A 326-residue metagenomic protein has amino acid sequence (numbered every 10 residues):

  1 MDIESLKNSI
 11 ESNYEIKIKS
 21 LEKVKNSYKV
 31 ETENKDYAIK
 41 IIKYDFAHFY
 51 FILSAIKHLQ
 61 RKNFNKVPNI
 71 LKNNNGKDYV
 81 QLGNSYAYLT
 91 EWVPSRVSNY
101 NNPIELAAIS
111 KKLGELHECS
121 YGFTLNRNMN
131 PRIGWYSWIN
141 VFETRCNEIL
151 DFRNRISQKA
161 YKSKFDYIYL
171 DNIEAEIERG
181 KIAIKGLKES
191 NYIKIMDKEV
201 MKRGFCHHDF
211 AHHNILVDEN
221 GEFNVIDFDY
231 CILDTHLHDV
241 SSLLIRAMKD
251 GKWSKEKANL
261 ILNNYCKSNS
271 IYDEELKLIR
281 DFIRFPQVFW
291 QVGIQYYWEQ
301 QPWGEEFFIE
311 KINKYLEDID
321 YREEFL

Functional and structural regions predicted by a protein language model:
N8-T32: ATP-binding glycine-rich phosphate-binding loop
K29-E31, I70, K185-H236: Active-site acidic catalytic loop and adjacent metal/ATP-binding pocket of ATP-dependent phosphoryl transfer enzymes
K35-P131: ATP-binding pocket architecture of kinase catalytic cores
K40, N128-F205: ATP-dependent phospho-/nucleotidyl transfer catalytic cores
A87-Y100, D151-K159, F285-W303: A glycine-centered beta->alpha junction motif in the catalytic cores of kinase/phosphotransferase enzymes
L150, F289-L326: ATP/Mg2+ or Mg2+-diphosphate-binding catalytic cores that bind nucleotide phosphates or diphosphates via glycine-rich
L237-S270, I283-P302: Active-site activation/catalytic loop segments of kinase-like enzymes and analogous catalytic loops in related
